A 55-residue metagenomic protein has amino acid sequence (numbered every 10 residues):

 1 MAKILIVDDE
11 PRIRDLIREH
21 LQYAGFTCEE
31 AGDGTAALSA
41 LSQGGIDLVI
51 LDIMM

Functional and structural regions predicted by a protein language model:
M1-L5: Non-catalytic signal-transmission and effector/linker regions of two-component phosphorelay proteins
D8: Conserved acidic carboxylate
D15-Y23: Charged docking surfaces used in two-component/phosphorelay signaling
G25-C28: A generic structural motif
E30-S39: Helix N-cap/capping motif at the beta->alpha junctions
G45-I50: Active-site beta3 strand of CheY-like receiver
I53-M54: The short loop immediately C-terminal to the conserved phospho-acceptor aspartate in CheY-like receiver
